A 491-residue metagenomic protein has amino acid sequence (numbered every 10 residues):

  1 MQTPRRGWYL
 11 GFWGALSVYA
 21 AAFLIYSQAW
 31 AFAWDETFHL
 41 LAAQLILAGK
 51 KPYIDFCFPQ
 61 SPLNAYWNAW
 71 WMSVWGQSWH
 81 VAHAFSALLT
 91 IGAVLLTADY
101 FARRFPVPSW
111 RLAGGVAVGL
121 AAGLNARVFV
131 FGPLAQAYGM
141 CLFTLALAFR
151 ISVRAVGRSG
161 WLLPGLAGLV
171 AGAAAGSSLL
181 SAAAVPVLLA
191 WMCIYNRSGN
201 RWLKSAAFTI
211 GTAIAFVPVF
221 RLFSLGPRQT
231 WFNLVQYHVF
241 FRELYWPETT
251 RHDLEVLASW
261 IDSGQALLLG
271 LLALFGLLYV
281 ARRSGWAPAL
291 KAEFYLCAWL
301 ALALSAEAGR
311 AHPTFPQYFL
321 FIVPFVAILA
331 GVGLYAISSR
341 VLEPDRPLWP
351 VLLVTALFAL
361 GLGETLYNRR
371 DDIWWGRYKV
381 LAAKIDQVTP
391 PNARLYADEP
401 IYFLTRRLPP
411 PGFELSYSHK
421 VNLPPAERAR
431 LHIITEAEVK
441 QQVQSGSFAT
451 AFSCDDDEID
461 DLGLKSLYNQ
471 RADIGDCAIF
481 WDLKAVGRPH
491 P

Functional and structural regions predicted by a protein language model:
Q60, L180-S181, V185, S224 (+1 more regions): Extracytoplasmic
A84-P108, L124, L147, I151: Transmembrane-helix motifs of polytopic, lipid-linked glycan transferases
R104-F105, S109, L145-L166, C193-N196 (+2 more regions): Membrane-interface transmembrane helices that cradle and orient dolichyl/undecaprenyl
L112-V116, I151-G172, R201-L203, A292-A301: Short hydrophobic alpha-helices at membrane interfaces in multi-pass membrane enzymes
V118-G119, W161-L179, V185-A190, A213-I214 (+1 more regions): Membrane-interface alpha helices of multi-pass inner-membrane proteins
G132, Y138-C141, A146, A183 (+2 more regions): Hydrophobic/aromatic-rich transmembrane helices and adjacent perimembrane loops
A184-A213, L278-A287, I328, L334-E343: Perimembrane helix-loop-helix junctions
K204-Y245, A303-A306, R310, I401: Membrane-lumen/periplasm interface segments of specific transmembrane helices in polyprenyl phosphate-linked
